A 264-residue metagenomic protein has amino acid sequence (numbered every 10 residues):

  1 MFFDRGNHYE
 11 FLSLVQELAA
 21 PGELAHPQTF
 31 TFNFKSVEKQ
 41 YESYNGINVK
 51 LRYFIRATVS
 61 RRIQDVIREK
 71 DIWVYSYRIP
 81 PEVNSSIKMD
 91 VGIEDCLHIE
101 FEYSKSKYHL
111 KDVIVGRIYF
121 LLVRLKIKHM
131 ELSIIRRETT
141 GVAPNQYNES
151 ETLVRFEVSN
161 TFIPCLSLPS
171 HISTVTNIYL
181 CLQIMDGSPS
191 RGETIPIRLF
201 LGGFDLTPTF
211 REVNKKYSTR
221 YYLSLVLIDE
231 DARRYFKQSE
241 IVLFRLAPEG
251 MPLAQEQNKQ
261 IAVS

Functional and structural regions predicted by a protein language model:
M1-S264: C-terminal beta-sandwich interaction modules and adjacent acidic, Ser/Thr/Pro/Gly-rich low-complexity tails used
